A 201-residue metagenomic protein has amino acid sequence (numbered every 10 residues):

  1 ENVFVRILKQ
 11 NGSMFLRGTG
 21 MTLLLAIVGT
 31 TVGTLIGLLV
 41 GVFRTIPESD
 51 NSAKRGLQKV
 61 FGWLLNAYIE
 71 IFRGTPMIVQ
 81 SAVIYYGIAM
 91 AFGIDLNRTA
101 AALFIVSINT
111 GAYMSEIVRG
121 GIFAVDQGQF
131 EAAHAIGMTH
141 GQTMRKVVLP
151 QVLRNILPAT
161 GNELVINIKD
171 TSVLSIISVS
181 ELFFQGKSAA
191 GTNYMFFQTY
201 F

Functional and structural regions predicted by a protein language model:
E1-F201: Transmembrane alpha-helices and adjacent helix-loop boundaries
